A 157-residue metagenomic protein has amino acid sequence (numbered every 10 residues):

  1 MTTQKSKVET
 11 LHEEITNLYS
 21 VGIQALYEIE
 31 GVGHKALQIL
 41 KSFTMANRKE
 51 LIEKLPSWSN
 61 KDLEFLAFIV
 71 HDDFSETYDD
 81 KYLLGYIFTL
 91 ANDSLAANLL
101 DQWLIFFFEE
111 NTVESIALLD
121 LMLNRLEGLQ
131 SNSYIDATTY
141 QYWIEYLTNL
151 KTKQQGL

Functional and structural regions predicted by a protein language model:
M1-K35: N-terminal "cap/leader" segments of large eukaryotic alpha-helical scaffolds
T2-E13, S42-K54, T77-T89, V113-L123: Amphipathic alpha-helical scaffolding segments comprising HEAT/armadillo-like alpha-solenoid repeats
T2-K5, L119-L157: Eukaryotic acidic, Ser/Thr-rich intrinsically disordered low-complexity regions
Y19-Y27, L40, K54-S59, F88-S94 (+1 more regions): Alpha-solenoid helical repeat architecture
Y27-S42, P56, E64-E76, N98-V113 (+1 more regions): Structural detector for internal amphipathic alpha-helices that build alpha-solenoid repeat scaffolds
A46, K61, L95-N98: Structural detector for tandem alpha-solenoid helical repeats, activating at a conserved register within the helical
F74-T77, S94, Q130, Y134: Residues at alpha-helix boundaries and short interhelical turns
I87-E127: A mid-sequence interfacial segment
